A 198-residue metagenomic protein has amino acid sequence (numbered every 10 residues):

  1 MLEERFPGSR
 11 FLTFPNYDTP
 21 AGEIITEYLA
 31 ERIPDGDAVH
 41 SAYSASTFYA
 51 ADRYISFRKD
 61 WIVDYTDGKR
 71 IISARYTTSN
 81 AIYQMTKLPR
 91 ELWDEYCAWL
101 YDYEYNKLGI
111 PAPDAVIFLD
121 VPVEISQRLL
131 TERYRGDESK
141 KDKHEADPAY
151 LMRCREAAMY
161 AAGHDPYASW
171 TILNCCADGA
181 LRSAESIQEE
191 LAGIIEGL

Functional and structural regions predicted by a protein language model:
M1, E124-L198: NTP-dependent small-molecule kinase module
R5-D102, K107: ATP-dependent small-molecule kinase phosphotransfer cores that center on conserved nucleotide phosphate-binding segments
P7, P111-A115, P166-S169: Short glycine-/polar-rich loops that comprise or flank the Walker A/P-loop and associated switch/sensor motifs
L12, I72, A115-I117, T171-L173: Hydrophobic/aromatic beta-strand patches that form the interior of the parallel beta-sheet core in alpha/beta enzyme
P15, D120, C176: Residues at the C-termini of beta-strands that transition into short coil/loop
D18, G22, Y54-R58, I110 (+4 more regions): A structural signal for well-ordered alpha-helical scaffolds and beta->alpha junctions
I55-T66, K87, V121-V123, C154-P166: Short secondary-structure transition/capping segments
T78-E156: A glycine- and Lys/Arg-enriched "phosphate-lid" helix/loop adjacent to the NTP-binding pocket of small-molecule kinases
